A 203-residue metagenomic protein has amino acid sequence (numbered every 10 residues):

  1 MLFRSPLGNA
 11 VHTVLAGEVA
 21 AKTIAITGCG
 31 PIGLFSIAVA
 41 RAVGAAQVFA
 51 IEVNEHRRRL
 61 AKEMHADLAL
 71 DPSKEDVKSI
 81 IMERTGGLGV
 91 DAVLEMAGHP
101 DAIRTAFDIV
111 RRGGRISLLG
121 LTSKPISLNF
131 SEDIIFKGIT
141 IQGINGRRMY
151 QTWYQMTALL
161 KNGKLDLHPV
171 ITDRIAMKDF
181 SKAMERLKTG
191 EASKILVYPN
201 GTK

Functional and structural regions predicted by a protein language model:
F3-E75, S79: Mid-domain Rossmann-like dinucleotide-binding core that forms the NAD(H)/NADP(H) cofactor-binding site
G17-E18, T85, A97, D108-R111: A generic alpha-to-beta junction signature in SAM-dependent methyltransferases
A66, G89-V90, L167: Local beta-strand N-terminus motif with an aromatic residue
K78-E83, P125-D173, S181-K182: C-terminal substrate-binding/catalytic core of Rossmann-like NAD(P)-dependent dehydrogenases/reductases
L94: N-terminal Rossmann-like NAD(P) cofactor-binding module of classical short-chain dehydrogenase/reductase
R104-D108, R112, Y150-K203: C-terminal hydrophobic helical "lid"/dimerization subdomain of Rossmann-like NAD(P)H-dependent oxidoreductases
G114-R115, I139: Glycine-centered, small-residue-biased loops immediately flanking beta-strands in adenine/cofactor-binding cores
L119-G120: Acidic carboxylate diad motif detector
